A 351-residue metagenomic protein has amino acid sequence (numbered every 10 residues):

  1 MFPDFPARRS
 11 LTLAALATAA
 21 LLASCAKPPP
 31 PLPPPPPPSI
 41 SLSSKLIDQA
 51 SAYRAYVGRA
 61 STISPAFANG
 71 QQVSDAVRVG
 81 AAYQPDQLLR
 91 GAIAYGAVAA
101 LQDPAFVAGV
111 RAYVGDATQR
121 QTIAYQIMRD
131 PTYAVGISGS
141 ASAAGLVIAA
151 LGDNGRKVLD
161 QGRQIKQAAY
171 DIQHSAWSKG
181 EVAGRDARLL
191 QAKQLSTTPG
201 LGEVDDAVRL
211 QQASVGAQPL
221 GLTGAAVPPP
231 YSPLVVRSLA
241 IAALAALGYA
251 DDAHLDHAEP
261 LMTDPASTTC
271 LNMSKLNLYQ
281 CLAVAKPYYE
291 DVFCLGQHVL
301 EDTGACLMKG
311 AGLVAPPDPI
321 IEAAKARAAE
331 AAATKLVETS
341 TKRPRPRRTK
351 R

Functional and structural regions predicted by a protein language model:
F2-L13: Bacterial N-terminal signal peptides that target proteins for export
F2-P3, C25-Y249, A329-R347: Acidic/polar low-complexity scaffolding segments in large eukaryotic proteins
R8, P36-S39, I93, V227 (+4 more regions): A near-ubiquitous, low-amplitude feature marking generic local secondary-structure context
A14-L21: Bacterial N-terminal signal peptides
H254-D318: Secreted, short cysteine-rich peptides and small extracellular cysteine-rich domains stabilized by multiple disulfide
A305-R351: Short, low-complexity, Pro/Ser/Thr/Gly-rich segments in the mature regions of secreted, periplasmic
